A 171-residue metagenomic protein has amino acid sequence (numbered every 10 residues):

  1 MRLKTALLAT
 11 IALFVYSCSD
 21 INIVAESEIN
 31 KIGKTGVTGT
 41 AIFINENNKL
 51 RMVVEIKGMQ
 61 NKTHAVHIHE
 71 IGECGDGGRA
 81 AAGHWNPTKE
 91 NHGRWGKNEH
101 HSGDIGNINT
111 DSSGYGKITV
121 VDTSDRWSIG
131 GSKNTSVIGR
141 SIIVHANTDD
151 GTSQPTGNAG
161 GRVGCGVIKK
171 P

Functional and structural regions predicted by a protein language model:
R2, C18-T63, I68-P171: N-terminal leader/targeting pre-sequences
T5-F14: Sec-dependent N-terminal signal peptides
